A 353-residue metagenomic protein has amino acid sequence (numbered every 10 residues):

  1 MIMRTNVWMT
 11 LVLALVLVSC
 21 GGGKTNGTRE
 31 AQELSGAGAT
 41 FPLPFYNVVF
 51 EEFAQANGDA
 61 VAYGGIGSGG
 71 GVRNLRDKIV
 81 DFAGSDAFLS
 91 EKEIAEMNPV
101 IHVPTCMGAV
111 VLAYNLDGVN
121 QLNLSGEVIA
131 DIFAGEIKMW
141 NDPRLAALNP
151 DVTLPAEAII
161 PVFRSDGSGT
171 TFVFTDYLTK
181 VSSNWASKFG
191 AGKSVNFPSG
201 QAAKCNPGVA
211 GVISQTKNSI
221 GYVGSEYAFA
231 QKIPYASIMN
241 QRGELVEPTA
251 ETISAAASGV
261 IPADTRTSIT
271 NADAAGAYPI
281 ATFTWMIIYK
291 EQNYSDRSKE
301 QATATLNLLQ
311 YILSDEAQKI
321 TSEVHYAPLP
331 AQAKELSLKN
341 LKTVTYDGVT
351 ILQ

Functional and structural regions predicted by a protein language model:
M1-E33: Short, low-complexity disordered leader/linker segments with a strong preference for bacterial N-terminal type II
C20-Q353: Flexible loop/hinge segments at secondary-structure junctions
